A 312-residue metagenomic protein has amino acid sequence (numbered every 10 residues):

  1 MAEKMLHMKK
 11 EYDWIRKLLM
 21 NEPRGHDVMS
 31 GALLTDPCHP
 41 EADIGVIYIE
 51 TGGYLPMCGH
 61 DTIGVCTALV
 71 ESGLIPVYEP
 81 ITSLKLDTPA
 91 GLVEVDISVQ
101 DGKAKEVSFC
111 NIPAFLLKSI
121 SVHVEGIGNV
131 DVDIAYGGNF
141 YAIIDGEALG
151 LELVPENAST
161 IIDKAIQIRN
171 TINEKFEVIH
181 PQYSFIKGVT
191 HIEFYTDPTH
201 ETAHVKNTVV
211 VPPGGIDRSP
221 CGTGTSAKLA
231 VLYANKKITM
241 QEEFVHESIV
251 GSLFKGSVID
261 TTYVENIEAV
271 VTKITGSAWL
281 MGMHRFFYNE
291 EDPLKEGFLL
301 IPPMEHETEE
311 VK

Functional and structural regions predicted by a protein language model:
M1-D133, A142-K312: A glycine-rich beta-to-alpha transition motif near the start of alpha/beta enzyme domains, typified by
G138: Glycine-rich ThDP/TPP pyrophosphate-binding loop and its adjacent helix/strand module within ThDP-dependent enzymes
